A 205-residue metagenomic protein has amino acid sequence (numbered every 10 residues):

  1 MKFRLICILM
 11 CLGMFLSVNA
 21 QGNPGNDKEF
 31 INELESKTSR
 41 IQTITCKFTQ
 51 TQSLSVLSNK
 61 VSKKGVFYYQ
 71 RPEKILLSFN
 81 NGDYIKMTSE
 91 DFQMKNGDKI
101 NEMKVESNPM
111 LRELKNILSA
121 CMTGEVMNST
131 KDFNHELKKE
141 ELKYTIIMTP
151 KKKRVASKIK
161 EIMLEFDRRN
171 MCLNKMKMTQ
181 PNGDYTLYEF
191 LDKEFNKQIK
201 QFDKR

Functional and structural regions predicted by a protein language model:
M1-C7: Bacterial N-terminal signal peptides that target proteins for export
C7-F15: Bacterial N-terminal signal peptides
L16-A20: Sec/Tat signal peptide C-region and signal peptidase I cleavage site
G22-N23, K37-R40, T45-K47, Q52 (+3 more regions): Flexible, processing/modification-adjacent segments and terminal tails in exported/periplasmic/extracellular proteins
P24-T45, S53-Y69, K74-L76: Start-of-domain marker
S62-K64, N80-G82, T88, S157-E161 (+1 more regions): Short, surface-exposed coil-to-beta transition loops
V66-N116, T186, D192: An acidic-aromatic
V126-R205: Gly/Pro-enriched, hydrophobic low-complexity segments that function as extracytoplasmic propeptides/linkers
